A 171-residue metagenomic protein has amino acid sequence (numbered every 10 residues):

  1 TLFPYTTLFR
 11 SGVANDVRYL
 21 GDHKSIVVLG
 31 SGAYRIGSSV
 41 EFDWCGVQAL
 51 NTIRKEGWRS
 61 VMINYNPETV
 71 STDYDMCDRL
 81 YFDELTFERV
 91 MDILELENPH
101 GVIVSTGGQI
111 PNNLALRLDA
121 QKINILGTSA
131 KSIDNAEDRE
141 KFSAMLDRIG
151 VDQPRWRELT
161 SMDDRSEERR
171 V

Functional and structural regions predicted by a protein language model:
T1-L8: Short, small-residue-biased leader/transition segments that mark boundaries at the very start of proteins
F9-R170: N-terminal beta-alpha lobe that positions the nucleotide/phosphoryl donor in ATP/NTP-coupled carboxylate activation
